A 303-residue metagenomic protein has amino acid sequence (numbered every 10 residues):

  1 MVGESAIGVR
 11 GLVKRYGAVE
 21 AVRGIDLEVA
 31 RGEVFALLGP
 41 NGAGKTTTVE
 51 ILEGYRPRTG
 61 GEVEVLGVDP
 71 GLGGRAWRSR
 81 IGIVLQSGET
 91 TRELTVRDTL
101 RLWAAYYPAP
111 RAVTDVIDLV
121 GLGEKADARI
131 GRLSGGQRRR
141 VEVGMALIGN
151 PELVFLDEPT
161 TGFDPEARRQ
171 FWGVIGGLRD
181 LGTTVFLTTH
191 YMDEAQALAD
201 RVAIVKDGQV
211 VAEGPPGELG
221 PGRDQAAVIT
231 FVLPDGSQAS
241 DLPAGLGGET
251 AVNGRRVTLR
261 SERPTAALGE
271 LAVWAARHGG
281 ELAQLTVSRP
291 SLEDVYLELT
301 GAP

Functional and structural regions predicted by a protein language model:
V2, P264-P303: C-terminal coupling/interaction segments
E4-V9, K14-K206, V211-A212: ABC transporter nucleotide-binding domains
R10, V232, A251, T286-S288: Solvent-exposed beta-strand sheet faces enriched in polar/charged residues
R31, E124, L233-D235, R263 (+2 more regions): Non-catalytic surface loops within mature trypsin-like serine protease
G82, A104, P108, P221-Q225 (+1 more regions): A generic structural signal for secondary-structure junctions that act as hinges or helix/strand caps at the edges
K125, S240-D241, R260-E262, D294-E298: Short, solvent-exposed polar/charged micro-motifs at secondary-structure junctions
F171-E262: ABC transporter nucleotide-binding domain
